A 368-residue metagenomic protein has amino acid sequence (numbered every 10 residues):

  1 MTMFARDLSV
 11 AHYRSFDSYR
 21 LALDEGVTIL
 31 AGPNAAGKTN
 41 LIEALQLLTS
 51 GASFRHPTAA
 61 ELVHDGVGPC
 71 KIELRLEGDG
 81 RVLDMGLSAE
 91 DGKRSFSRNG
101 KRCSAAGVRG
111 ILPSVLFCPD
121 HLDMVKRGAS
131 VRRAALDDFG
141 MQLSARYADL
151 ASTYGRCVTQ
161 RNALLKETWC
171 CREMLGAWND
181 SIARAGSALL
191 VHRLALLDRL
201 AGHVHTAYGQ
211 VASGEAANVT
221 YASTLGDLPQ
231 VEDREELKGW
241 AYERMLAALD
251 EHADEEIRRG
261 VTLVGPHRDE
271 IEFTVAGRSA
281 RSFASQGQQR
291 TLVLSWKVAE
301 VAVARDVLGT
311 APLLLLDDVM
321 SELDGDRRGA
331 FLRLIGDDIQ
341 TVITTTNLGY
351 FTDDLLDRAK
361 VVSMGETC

Functional and structural regions predicted by a protein language model:
M1-P33, L47, M174-R184, A188-L313 (+5 more regions): Conserved NTPase motor "head" modules and their coupling/switch loops across ABC/AAA+ ATPases, GTPases, and GHKL ATPases
K38: Conserved lysine of the Walker
Q46-V131, A135-Y147, A201-T206, A241 (+1 more regions): Nucleotide-state sensing region of NTPase/ATPase domains
G100, G365-T367: Glycine-centered positions in the ABC transporter ATPase nucleotide-binding domain
V115, V342, K360-V362: Hydrophobic/aromatic beta-strand patches that form the interior of the parallel beta-sheet core in alpha/beta enzyme
D123-M124, S130-G176, D180, A188: Long, charged N-terminal accessory/stalk domains
D317-V319: Walker B catalytic acidic pair
